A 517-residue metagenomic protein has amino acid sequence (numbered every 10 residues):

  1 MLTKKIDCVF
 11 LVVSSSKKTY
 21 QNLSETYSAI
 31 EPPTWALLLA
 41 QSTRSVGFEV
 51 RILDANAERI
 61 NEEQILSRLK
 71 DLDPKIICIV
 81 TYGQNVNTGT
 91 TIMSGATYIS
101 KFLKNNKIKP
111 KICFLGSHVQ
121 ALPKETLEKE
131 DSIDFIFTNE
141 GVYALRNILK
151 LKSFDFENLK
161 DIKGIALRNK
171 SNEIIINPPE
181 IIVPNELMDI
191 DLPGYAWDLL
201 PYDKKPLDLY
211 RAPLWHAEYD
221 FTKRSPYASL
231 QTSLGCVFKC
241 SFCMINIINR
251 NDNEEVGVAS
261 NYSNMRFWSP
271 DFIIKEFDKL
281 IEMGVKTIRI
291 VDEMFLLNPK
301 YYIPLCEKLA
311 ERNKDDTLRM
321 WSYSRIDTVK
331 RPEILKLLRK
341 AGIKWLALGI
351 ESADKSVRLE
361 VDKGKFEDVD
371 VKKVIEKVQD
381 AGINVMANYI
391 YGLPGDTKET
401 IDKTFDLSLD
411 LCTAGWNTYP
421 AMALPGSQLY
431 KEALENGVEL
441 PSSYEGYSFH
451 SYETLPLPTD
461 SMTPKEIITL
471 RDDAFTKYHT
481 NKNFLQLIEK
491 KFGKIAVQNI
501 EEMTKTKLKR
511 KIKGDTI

Functional and structural regions predicted by a protein language model:
M1-F272: Acidic, low-complexity intrinsically disordered segments
M1-K4, F10, K70, K75 (+2 more regions): Radical SAM enzyme core and accessory elements
V12, L53-N56, G349, Y389-Y391 (+1 more regions): Residue-level recognition of beta-strand->loop/alpha-helix junctions
S15-Q21, V86-N87, Q120-P123, F238 (+5 more regions): Flexible glycine/acidic-rich beta-alpha junction loops that bind and position SAM and/or redox cofactors in anaerobic
E31, Y195-M386, K398, D406: Radical SAM [4Fe-4S] cluster-binding motif and immediate context
A36, I65, A96, T126 (+8 more regions): Aromatic/hydrophobic pocket-lining residues that form the small-molecule binding cavity in soluble enzyme cores
I65, L69, P74, I136 (+3 more regions): Short, electropositive alpha-helical surface patch
P123-K129, E333-L335, G395-D410: Catalytic cores of alpha/beta
